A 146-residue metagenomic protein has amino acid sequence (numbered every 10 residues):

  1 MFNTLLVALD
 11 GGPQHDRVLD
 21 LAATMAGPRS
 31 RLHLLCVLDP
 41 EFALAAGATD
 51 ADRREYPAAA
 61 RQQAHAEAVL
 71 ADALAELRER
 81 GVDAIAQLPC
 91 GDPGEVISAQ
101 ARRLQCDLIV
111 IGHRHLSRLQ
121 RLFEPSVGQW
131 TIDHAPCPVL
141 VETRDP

Functional and structural regions predicted by a protein language model:
M1-R53: Small/aliphatic-rich secondary-structure junction motif
H15, A66-E67, C90, R121: A conditional alpha-helix N-cap/helix-loop micro-motif detector
R17, V96, R118: Phosphate- and divalent-cation-binding pockets in alpha/beta enzyme and binding domains that engage nucleotide-derived
T24, A99-P146: Gly/Ser-rich helix-loop-strand patches that form or flank binding pockets for ribonucleotide-derived cofactors
H33, I85, L140: Conserved beta-strand positions in the Rossmann-like core of class I SAM-dependent methyltransferases
R53-A68: A short acidic, glycine-rich active-site loop that binds or catalyzes chemistry on phosphate/adenosine moieties
A75-I109, P146: Structural beta-alpha unit
